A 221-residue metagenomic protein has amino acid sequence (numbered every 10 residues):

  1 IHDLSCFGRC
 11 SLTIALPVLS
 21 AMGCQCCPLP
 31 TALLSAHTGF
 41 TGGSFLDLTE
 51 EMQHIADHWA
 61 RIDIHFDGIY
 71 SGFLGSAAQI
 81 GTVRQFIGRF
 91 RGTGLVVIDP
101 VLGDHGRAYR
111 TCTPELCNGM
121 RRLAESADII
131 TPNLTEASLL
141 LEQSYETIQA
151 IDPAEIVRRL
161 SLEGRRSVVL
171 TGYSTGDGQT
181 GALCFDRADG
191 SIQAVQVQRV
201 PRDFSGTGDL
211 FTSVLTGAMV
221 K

Functional and structural regions predicted by a protein language model:
I1-R110: Conserved N-terminal subdomain of the carbohydrate kinase-like
C6-F7, S191-G206: Short pre-catalytic strand/loop immediately N-terminal to key active-site residues, enriched for Gly-Thr
C10, L74, S174, G208-L210: Gly/Ser/Thr-rich beta-alpha loop segments that engage phosphate groups in nucleotides
I87-F90, S144, M219: Active-site catalytic pocket residues across diverse enzymes, especially alpha/beta-hydrolases
R110-I192: Conserved phosphate/ATP/ADP-binding segment of small-molecule kinases
L139, P201-K221: Short, small-residue alpha-helix embedded
